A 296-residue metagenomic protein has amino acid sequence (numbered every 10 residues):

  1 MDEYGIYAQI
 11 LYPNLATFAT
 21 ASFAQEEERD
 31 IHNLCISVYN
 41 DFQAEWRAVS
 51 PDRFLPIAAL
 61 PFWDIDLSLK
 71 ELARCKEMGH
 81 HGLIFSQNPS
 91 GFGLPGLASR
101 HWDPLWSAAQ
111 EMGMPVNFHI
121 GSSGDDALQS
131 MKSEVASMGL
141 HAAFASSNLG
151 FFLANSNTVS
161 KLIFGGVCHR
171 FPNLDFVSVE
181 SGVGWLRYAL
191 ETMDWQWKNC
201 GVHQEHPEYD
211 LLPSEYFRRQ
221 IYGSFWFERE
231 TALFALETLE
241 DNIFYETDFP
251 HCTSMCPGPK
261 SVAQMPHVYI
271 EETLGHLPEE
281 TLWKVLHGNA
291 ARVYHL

Functional and structural regions predicted by a protein language model:
M1-A8, D41-V49, K70-R74, G165-G166 (+6 more regions): Mid-to-C-terminal alpha-helical segments outside catalytic/metal-binding sites
D2-S86, F92, R100-H101: Mid-domain alpha/beta scaffold segments of enzyme catalytic cores
Y12-A16, S122-G124, M131, H251: Short glycine-enriched loops at secondary-structure junctions
N14, N88, D248, A290: Flexible loop residues that form catalytic and substrate-binding hotspots at small-molecule/glycan-binding clefts
A19-E26, L140-N148, Q220, H267 (+1 more regions): Short glycine/proline-rich turn/loop motifs
E28-Y39, D64, L94, A98 (+6 more regions): Residue-level preference for long, well-ordered alpha-helices that form the structural scaffold of enzyme catalytic
L34, V38, P104, L162 (+1 more regions): A general alpha-helical scaffold signature found inside nucleotide-binding enzyme cores
R47, R53, L60, K70-F244: Catalytic pocket-lining loop regions of alpha/beta-barrel enzymes, especially the amidohydrolase/enolase/GH5 lineages
